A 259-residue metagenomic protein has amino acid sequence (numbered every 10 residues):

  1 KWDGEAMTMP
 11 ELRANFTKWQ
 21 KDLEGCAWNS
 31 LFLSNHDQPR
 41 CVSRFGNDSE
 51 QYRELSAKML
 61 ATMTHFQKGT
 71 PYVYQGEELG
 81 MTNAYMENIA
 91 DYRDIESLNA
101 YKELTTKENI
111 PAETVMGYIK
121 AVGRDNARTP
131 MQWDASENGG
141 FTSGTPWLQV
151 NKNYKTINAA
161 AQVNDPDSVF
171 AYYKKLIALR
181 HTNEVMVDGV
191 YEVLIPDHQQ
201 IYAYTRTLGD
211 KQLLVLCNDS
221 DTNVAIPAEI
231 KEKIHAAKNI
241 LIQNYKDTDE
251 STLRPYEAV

Functional and structural regions predicted by a protein language model:
K1-V259: Active-site and adjacent substrate-binding regions of carbohydrate-active enzymes
